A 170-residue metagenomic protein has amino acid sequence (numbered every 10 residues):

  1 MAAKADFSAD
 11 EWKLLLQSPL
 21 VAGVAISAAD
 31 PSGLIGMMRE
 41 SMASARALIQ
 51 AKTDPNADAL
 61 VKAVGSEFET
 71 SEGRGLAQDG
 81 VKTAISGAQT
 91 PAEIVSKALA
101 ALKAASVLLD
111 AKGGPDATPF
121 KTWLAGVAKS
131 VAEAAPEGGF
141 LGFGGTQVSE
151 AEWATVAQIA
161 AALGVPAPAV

Functional and structural regions predicted by a protein language model:
M1-V170: Small-residue-enriched hydrophobic alpha-helices in membranes
